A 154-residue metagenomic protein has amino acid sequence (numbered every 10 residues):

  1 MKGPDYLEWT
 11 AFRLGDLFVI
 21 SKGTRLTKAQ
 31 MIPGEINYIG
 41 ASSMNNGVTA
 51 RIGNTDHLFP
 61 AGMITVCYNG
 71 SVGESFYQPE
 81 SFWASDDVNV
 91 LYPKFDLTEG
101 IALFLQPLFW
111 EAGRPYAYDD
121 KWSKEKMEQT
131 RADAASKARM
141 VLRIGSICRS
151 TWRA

Functional and structural regions predicted by a protein language model:
M1-G23, A29, P33-M44, S136-A154: Non-catalytic DNA-recognition/assembly elements of restriction-modification systems
T10, G34-N37, G62-I64, D87 (+1 more regions): Structural beta-strand/beta-sheet cores of well-ordered domains, especially the beta-sheet scaffolds that support
L14, I39, V66, L91 (+2 more regions): Generic structural hydrophobic/aromatic packing signal, biased to beta-strands
S21-T24, N46, G73, A112-Y116: Short secondary-structure junctions and interdomain/linker hinges
R25, E35-N37, R51, S75-F76 (+3 more regions): Residue-level preference for alpha-helix termini and adjacent loops
Q30-M31, D56, K121-K124: A short beta-turn/loop motif at secondary-structure boundaries
N45, A50-W110: A short beta-sheet element
D87, L105-A138: Glycine-anchored helix-breaking recognition loops at helix->coil/strand junctions
